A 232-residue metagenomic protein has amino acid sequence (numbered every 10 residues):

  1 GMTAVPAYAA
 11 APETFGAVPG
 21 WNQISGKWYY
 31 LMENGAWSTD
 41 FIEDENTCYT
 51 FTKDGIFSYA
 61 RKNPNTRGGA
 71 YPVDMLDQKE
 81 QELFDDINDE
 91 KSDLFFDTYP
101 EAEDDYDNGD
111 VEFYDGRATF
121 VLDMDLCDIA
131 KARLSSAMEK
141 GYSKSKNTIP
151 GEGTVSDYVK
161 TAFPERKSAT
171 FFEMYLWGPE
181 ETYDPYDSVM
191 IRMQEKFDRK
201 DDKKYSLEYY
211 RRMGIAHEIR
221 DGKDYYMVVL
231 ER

Functional and structural regions predicted by a protein language model:
G1-D89, D93-D97, F120-D123, Y142-R166 (+1 more regions): Extracellular adhesion/carbohydrate-binding repeat motifs centered on closely spaced tryptophans
A7-A9, A130, L134, G214-A216: Small-side-chain structural scaffolding
D77, D123-C127, Y183, D187: Generic detection of long, well-ordered alpha-helical segments
D86-T98, I129-G141, R192-K204: Structured segments of extracytoplasmic/periplasmic soluble domains in secreted or envelope-associated proteins
L94-E112, D202-H217: Short glycine-rich, low-complexity/disordered patches
A102-F113, V121-S135, I149-V155: Acidic helix-start/capping segments at beta-turn-to-alpha-helix junctions
P150-R232: A well-ordered secondary-structure block
